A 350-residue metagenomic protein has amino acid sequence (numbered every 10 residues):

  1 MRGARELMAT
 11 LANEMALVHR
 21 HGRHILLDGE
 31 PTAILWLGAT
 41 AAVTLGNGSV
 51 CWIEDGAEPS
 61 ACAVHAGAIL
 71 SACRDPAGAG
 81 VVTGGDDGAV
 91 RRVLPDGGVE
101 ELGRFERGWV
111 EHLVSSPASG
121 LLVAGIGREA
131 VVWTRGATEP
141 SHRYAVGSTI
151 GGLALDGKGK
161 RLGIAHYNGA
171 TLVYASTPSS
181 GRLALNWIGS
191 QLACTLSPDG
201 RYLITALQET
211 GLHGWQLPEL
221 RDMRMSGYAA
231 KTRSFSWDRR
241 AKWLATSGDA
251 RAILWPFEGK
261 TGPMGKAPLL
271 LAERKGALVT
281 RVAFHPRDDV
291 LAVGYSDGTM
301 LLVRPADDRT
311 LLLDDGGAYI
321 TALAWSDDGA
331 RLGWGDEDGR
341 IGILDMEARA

Functional and structural regions predicted by a protein language model:
M1-A350: WD40-repeat beta-propeller superdomains and closely related acidic/aromatic-rich repeat-like regions
